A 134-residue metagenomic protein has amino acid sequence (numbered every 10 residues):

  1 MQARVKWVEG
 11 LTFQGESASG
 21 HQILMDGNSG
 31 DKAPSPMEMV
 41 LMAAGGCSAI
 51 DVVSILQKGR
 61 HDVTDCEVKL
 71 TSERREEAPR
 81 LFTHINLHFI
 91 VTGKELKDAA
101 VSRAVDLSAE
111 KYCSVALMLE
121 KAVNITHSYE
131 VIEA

Functional and structural regions predicted by a protein language model:
M1-M42, V53-A134: Extended beta-strand/beta-hairpin segments
